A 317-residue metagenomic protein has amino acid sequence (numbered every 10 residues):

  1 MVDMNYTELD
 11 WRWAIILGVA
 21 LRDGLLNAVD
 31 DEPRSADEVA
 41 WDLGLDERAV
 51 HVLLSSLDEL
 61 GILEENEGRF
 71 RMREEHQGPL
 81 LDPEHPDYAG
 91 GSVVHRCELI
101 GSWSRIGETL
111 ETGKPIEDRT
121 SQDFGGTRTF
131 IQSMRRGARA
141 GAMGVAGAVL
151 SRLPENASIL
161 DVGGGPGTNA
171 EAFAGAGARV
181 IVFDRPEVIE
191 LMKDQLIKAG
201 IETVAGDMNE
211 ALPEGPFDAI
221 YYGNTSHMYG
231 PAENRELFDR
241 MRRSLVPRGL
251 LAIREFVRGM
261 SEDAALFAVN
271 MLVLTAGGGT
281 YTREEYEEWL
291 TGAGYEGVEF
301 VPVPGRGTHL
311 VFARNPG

Functional and structural regions predicted by a protein language model:
M1-D58, E64-E65, V162-G317: Alpha-helical subdomain
T7-R12, V19, H51, S55-N156: Conserved Class I S-adenosyl-L-methionine-dependent methyltransferase catalytic core
